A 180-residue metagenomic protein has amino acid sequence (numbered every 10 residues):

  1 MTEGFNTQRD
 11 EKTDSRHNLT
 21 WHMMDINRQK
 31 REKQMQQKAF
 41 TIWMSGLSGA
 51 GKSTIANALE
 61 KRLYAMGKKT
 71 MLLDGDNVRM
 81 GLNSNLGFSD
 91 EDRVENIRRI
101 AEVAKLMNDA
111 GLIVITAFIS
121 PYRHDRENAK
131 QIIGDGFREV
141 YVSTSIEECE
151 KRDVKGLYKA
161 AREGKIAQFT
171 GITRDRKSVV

Functional and structural regions predicted by a protein language model:
M1-I42: Extreme N-terminal, non-catalytic leader segments that precede Walker-type/kinase nucleotide-binding cores
E32, A58, R62, R174-V180: NTP-dependent small-molecule kinase module
S48: The conserved Walker
K52: Conserved lysine of the Walker
N57-K105, D109: Conserved substrate/cofactor phosphate-moiety recognition/catalytic segment in nucleotide-dependent phosphotransferases
N96-R126, Q131-I132: Charged, well-structured alpha/beta interaction segments
I115-P121, I133-R152: Conserved phosphate-donor/acceptor-positioning beta-strand/loop module used by diverse small-molecule
S143-I146, K151-V180: Small-molecule kinase domains that catalyze NTP-dependent phosphoryl transfer to phosphate-bearing small molecules
